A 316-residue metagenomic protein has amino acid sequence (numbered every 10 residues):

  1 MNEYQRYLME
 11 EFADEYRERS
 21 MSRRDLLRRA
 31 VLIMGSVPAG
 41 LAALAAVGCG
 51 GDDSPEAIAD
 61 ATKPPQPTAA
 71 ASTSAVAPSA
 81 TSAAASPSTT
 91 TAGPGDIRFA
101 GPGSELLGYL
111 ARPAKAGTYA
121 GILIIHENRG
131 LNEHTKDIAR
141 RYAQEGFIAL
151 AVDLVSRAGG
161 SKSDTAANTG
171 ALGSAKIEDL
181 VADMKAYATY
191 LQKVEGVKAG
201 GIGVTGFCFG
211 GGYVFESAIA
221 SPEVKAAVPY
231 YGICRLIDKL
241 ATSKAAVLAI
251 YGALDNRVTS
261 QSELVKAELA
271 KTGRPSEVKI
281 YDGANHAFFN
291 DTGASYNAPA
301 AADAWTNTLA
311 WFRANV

Functional and structural regions predicted by a protein language model:
M1-D25, A45-V47: N-terminal secretory signal peptides
E15, S22-L32, I58-A70, S88 (+2 more regions): Serine-hydrolase catalytic machinery in alpha/beta-hydrolase-like enzymes
D25-G48: N-terminal export signals
G48-A59: Bacterial lipoprotein signal-peptidase II cleavage site
A186-S243: Primarily recognizes the serine-hydrolase "nucleophile elbow" in alpha/beta-hydrolase and SGNH/GDSL folds
A249-Y251: Short beta-strand/loop motif that positions the catalytic acidic residue of the alpha/beta-hydrolase fold
N256-S262: Conserved alpha/beta-hydrolase "acid-adjacent" motif
P275-V316: C-terminal catalytic histidine-bearing segment of alpha/beta-hydrolase fold enzymes
